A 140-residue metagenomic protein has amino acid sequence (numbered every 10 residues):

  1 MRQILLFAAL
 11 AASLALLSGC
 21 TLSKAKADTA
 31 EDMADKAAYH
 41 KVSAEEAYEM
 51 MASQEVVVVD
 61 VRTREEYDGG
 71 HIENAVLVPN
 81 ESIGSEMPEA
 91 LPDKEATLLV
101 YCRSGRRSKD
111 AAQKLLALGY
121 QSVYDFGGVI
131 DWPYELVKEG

Functional and structural regions predicted by a protein language model:
R2-A8, A15-L16, C20-E45, M50 (+2 more regions): Rhodanese-like catalytic fold shared by cysteine-dependent sulfurtransferases and DSP/PTP-type phosphatases
V58-D60: Structural scaffold elements adjacent to functional motifs in cytosolic proteins
T63: Short, glycine/acidic-enriched loop or turn micro-motifs at the edges of active sites
